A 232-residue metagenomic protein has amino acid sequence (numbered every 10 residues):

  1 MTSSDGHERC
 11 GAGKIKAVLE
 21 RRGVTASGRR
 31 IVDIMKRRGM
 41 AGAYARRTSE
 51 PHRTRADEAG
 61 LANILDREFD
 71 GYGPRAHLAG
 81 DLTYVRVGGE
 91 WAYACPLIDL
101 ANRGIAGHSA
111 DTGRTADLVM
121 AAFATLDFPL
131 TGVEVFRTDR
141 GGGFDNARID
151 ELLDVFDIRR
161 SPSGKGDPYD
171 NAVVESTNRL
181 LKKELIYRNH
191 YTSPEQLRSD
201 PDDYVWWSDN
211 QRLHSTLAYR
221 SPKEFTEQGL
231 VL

Functional and structural regions predicted by a protein language model:
M1-L232: Charged DNA-binding/catalytic regions of mobile-element recombinases
